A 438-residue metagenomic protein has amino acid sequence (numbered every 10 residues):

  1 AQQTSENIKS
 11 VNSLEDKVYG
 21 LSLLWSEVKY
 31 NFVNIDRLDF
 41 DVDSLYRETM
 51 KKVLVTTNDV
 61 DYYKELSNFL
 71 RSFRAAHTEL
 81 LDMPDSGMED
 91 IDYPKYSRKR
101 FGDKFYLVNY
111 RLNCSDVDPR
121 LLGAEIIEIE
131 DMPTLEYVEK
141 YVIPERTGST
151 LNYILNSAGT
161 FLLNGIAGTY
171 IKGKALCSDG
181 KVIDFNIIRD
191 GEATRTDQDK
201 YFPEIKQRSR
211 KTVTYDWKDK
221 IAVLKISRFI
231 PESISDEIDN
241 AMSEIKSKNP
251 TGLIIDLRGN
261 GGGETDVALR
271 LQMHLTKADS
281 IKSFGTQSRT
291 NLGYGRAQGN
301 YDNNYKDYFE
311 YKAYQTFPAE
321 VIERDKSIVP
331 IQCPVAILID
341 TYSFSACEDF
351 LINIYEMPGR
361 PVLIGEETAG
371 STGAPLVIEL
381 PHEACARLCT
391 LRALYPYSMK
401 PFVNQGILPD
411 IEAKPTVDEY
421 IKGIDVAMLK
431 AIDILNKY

Functional and structural regions predicted by a protein language model:
Q3-L253, L257-Q287, V377, H382-C385 (+2 more regions): Flexible, low-complexity junctional segments that flank or bridge functional domains
H77, P133, P358-S371: Short, well-structured beta-strand/strand-turn elements
A222-K225, L253-D256, P334-I339, V362-G365 (+1 more regions): Structural recognition of the beta-strand scaffold that forms the well-ordered cores of secreted hydrolase catalytic
R258-T265, T341-S345, T368-T372: Acidic, metal-coordinating catalytic cores used for nucleic-acid/nucleotide bond scission and strand-transfer chemistry
G262-P334, L376-V377, T390-R392, P396 (+1 more regions): Gly/Ser/Thr-rich loop/hinge elements
C347-R360: Non-catalytic, well-ordered alpha-helical segments in soluble enzyme domains
G370-V417: C-terminal regions of proteins
V403, I407-Y438: Low-complexity, Gly/Ser/Thr/Pro-rich intrinsically disordered linker/tail segments
